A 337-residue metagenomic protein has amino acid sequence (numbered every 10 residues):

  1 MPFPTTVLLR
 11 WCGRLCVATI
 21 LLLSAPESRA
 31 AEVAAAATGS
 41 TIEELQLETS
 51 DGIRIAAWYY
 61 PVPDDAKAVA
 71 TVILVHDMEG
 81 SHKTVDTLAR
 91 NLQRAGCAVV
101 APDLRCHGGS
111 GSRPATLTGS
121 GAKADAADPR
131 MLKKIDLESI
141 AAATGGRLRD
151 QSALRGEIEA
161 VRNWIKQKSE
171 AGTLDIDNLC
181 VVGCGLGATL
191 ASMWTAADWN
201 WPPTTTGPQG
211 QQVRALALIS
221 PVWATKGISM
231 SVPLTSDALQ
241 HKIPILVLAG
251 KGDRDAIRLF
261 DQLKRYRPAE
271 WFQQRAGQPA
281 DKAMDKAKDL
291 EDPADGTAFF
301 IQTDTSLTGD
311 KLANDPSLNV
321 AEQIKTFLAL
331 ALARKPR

Functional and structural regions predicted by a protein language model:
A31-D64: N-terminal cap/lid segment of alpha/beta-hydrolase-fold proteins
A68-D77: Short beta-strand element of the alpha/beta-hydrolase
M78-A89: The serine-hydrolase catalytic nucleophile loop
G96-G119: Conserved alpha/beta-hydrolase
G119-G172: Alpha/beta-hydrolase active-site loop
N163-Q240: Primarily recognizes the serine-hydrolase "nucleophile elbow" in alpha/beta-hydrolase and SGNH/GDSL folds
T205-D281, E291: The feature captures the conserved acid-bearing segment of alpha/beta-hydrolase catalytic domains
Q274-R337: C-terminal catalytic histidine-bearing segment of alpha/beta-hydrolase fold enzymes
